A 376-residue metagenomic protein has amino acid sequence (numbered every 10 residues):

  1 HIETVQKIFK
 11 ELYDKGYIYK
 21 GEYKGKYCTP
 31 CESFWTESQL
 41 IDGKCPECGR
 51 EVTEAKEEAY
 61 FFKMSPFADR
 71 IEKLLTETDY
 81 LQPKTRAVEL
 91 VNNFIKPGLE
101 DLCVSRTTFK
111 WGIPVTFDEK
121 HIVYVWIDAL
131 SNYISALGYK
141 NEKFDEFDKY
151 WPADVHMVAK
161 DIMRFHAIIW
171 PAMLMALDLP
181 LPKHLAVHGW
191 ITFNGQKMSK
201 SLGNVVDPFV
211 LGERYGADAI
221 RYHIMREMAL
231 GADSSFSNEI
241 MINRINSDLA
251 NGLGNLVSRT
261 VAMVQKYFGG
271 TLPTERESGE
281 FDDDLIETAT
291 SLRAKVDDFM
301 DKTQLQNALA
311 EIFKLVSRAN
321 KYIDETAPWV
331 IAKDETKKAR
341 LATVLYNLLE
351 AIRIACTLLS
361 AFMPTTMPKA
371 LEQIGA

Functional and structural regions predicted by a protein language model:
H1-I18, E32, M173: N-terminal Rossmann-like or analogous alpha/beta NTP/dinucleotide-binding catalytic cores that position adenine
E3-T4, P30, C48, E54-K266 (+1 more regions): Structured secondary-structure scaffolds
E11, Y27, K44, L102: The −1 position to Zn-ligating cysteines in a subset of zinc-ribbon hairpins
K20, E227, I240-E277, T288-A376: Helix-rich, typically C-terminal accessory recognition domains appended to large enzymatic cores
E22-Y23, L40, A59: Flanking scaffold residues of small Cys/His-coordinated metal-binding clusters
G25-C31: Short, conserved phosphate-binding/catalytic loop or strand-edge motifs used in phosphoryl-/nucleotidyl-transfer
W35, V52: Cys/His-rich microdomains that often coordinate metals
I41-R50: Cysteine-rich micro-motifs
